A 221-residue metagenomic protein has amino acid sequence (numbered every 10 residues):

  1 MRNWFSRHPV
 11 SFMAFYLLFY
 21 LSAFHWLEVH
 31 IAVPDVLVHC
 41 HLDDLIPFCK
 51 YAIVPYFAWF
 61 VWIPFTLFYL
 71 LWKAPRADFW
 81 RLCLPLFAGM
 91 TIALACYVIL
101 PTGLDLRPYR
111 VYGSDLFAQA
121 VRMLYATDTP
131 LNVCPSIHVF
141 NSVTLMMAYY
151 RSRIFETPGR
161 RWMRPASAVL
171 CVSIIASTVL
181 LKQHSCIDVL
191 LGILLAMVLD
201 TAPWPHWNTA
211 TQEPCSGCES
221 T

Functional and structural regions predicted by a protein language model:
M1-F65, Y109-Y112, T221: N-terminal transmembrane-helix/juxtamembrane module of multi-pass inner/ER membrane proteins
L21-W26, M90-I99, V169-V179: Aromatic-anchored segments of alpha-helical transmembrane domains
L27-L42, W72-P158, A210-E219: Membrane-interface loops
P47-V61, A126-A148, C186, L190: Membrane-interface loop-to-helix entry segments
W62-L67, T144-A148, V169-S177: Hydrophobic, membrane-inserted alpha-helices
R107-V111, T129-C134, S173-D200: Interfacial helix-loop-helix junctions of multi-pass membrane proteins
G159-V172: Short hydrophobic alpha-helices at membrane interfaces in multi-pass membrane enzymes
S185, L191-T221: C-terminal membrane module of polytopic membrane proteins
